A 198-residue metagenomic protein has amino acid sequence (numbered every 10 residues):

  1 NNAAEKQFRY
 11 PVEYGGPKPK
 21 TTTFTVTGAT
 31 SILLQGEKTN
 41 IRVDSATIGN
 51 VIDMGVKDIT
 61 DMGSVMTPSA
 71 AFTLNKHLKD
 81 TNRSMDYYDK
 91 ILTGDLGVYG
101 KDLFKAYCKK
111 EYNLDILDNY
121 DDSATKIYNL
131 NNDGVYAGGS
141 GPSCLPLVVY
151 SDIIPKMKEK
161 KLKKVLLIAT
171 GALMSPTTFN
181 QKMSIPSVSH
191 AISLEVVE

Functional and structural regions predicted by a protein language model:
N1, K6-Q7, S31-Q35, S140-K160: Active-site-proximal alpha-helical scaffold in enzymes
N2-P11, D152, M174, Q181-I185: Cys-dependent condensing catalytic cores that perform Claisen condensation/acyl-transfer in fatty-acid/polyketide
A4, K109-V148: Conserved catalytic cysteine-centered active-site region of acyl-thioester-dependent Claisen-condensing enzymes
Y10-N75, D80-R83, L117-T125, G134 (+2 more regions): Condensing-enzyme catalytic core mediating Claisen C-C bond formation in acyl metabolism
T47-I52, L92-G100, G171-A172: Glycine-rich beta-alpha junction loops
Y88-G94, L166: Short glycine-rich phosphate-binding loop at a beta-alpha junction
L96-E111, T177-S184: Short glycine/threonine-rich loop-to-helix capping motif typified by GTGT followed within a few residues by an Asp-Pro
V148-I154, K160-I168, L173-T178: Hydrophobic alpha/beta core scaffold segments
